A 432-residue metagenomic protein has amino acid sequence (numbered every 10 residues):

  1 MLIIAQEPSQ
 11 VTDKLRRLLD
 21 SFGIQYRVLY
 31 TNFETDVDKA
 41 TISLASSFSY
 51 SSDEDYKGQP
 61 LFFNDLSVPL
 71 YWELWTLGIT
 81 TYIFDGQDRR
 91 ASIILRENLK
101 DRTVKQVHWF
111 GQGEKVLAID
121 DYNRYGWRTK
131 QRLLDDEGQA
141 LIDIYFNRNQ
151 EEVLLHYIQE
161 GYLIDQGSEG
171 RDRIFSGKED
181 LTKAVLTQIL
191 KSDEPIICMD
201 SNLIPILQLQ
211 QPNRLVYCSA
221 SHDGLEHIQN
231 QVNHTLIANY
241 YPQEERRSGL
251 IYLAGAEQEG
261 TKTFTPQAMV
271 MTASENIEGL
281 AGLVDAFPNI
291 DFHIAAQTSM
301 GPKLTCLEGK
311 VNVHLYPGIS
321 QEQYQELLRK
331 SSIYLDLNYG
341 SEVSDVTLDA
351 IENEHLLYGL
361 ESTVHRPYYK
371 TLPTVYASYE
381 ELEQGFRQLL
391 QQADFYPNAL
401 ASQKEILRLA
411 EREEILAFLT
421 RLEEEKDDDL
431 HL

Functional and structural regions predicted by a protein language model:
M1-S67: N-terminal subdomain of nucleotide-sugar transferases
L70-D180: Repetitive, compositionally biased segments used for assembly/scaffolding
I196-C198, P212-F264: Donor nucleotide-sugar binding/catalytic pocket of nucleotide-sugar-dependent glycosyltransferases
R247-C306: Conserved catalytic-core segment of nucleotide-activated headgroup transferases in glycan assembly
T298, Y316-L327: Conserved active-site histidine-acidic residue motif and adjacent donor-binding/catalytic loop of glycosyltransferases
P302-I319: Nucleotide-activated donor-binding/catalytic signature segment of Leloir-type glycosyltransferases, i.e., the conserved
I333-E405: Catalytic binding pocket for nucleotide-activated donors in carbohydrate/polymer assembly enzymes
Q391-L432: A charged, aromatic-enriched C-terminal amphipathic alpha-helix characteristic of glycosyltransferases across folds
